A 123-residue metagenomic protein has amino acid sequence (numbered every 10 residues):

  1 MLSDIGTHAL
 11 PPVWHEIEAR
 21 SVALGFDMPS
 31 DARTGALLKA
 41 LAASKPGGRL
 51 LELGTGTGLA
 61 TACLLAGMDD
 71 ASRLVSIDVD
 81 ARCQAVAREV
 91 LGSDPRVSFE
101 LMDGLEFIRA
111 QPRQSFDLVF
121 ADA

Functional and structural regions predicted by a protein language model:
M1-L118: A short alpha-helical cap/connector motif
